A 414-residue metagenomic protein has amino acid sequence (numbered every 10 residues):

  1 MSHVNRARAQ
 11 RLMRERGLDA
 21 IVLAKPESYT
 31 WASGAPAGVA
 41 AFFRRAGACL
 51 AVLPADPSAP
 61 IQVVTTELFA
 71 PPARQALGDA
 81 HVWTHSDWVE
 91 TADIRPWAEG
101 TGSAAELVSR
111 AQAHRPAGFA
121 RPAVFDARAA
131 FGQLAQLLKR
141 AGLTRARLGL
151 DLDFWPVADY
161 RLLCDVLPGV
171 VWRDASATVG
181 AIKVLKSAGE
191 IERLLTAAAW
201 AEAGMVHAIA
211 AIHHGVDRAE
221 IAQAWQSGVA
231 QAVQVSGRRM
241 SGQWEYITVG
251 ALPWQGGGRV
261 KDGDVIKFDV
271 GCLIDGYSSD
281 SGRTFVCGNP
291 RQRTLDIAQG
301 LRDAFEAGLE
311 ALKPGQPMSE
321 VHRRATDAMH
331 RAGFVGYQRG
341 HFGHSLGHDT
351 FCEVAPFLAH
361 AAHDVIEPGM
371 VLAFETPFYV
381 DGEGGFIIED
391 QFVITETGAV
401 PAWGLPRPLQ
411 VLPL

Functional and structural regions predicted by a protein language model:
M1-L414: Active-site neighborhoods and metal-handling regions in enzymes and metal-associated proteins
